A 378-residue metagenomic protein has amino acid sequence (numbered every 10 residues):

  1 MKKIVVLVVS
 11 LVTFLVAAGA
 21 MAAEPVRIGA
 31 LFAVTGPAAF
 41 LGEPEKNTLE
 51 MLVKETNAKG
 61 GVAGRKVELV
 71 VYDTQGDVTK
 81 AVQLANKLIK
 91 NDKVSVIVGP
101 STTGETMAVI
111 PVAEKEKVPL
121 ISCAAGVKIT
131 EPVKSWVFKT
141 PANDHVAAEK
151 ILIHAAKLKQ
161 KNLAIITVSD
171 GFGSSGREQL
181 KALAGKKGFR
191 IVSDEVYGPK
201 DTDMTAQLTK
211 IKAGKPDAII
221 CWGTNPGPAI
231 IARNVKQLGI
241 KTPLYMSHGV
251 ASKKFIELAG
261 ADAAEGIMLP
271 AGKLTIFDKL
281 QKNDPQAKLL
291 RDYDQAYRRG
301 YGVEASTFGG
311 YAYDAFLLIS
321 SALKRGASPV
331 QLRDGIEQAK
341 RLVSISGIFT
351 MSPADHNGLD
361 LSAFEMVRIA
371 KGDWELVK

Functional and structural regions predicted by a protein language model:
K2-V12, M21-K378: Extracytosolic ligand-binding ectodomains
A17-A18: N-terminal signal peptide c-region/cleavage motif recognized by signal peptidases
